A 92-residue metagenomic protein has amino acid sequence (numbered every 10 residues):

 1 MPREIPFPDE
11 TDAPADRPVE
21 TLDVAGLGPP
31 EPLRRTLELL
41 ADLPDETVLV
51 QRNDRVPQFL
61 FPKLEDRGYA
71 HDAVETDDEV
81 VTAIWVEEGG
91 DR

Functional and structural regions predicted by a protein language model:
M1-R92: Acidic, polar-rich N-terminal leader regions of halophilic archaeal proteins
